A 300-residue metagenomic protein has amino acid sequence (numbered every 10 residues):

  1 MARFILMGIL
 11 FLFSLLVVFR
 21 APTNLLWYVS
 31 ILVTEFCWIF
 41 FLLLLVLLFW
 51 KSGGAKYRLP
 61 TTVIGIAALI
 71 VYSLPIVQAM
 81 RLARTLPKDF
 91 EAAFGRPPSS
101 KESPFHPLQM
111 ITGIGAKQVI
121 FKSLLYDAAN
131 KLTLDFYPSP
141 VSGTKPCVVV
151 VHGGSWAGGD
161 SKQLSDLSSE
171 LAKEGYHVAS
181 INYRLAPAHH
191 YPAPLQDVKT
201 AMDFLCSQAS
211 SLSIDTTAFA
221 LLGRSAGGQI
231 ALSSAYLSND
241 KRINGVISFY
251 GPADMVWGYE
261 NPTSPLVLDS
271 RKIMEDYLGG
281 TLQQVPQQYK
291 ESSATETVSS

Functional and structural regions predicted by a protein language model:
S14-F41, F94-S142: N-terminal cap/lid segment of alpha/beta-hydrolase-fold proteins
L42-L43, T281-S300: Serine-hydrolase catalytic core
K88-P107, L232-V285: Hydrolase active-site cap/lid region
T144-G154: Short beta-strand element of the alpha/beta-hydrolase
K162-A179: Short amphipathic alpha-helix adjacent to the substrate-entry channel of hydrolases
H190-S210: Alpha/beta-hydrolase active-site loop
C206-L221: Gly/Ser-rich "nucleophile elbow"/oxyanion-hole loop immediately N-terminal to the catalytic nucleophile in hydrolases
G223-S233: Glycine-rich nucleophile elbow surrounding the catalytic serine of serine-hydrolase chemistry
